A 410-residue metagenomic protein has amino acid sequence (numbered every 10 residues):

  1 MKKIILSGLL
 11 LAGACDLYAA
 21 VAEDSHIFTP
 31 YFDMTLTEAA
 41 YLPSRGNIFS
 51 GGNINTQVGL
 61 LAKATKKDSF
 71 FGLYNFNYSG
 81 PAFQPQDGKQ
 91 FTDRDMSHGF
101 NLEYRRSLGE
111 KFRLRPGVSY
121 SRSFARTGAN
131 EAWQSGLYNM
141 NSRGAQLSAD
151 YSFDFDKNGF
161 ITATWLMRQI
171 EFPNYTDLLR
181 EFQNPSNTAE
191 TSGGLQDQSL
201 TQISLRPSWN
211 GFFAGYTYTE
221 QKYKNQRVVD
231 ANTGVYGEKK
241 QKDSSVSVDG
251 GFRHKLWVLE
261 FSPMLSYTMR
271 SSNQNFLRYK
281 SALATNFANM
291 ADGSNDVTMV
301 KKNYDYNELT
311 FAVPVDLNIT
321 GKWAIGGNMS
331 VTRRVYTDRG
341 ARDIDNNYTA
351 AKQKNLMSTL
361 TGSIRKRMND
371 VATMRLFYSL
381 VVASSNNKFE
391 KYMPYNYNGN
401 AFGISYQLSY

Functional and structural regions predicted by a protein language model:
M1-Y31, T65-F71, F112: Cleavable N-terminal export/targeting peptides
A20-L61, N77: Short glycine/proline- and aromatic-enriched beta-strand/turn motifs that initiate or cap beta-hairpins
P30-E38, G72-Y78, P116-R122, A163-Q169 (+4 more regions): Transmembrane beta-barrel strands of outer-membrane/channel proteins
N47-F49, S79-D93, R122-S142, R168-S204 (+4 more regions): Extracellular/periplasm-exposed beta-strand and loop segments of Gram-negative cell-envelope proteins, dominated by
I54-Y78, R94-R122, R143-L166: Transmembrane beta-barrel wall of Gram-negative outer-membrane proteins
N55-Q57, G99-N101, G144-S148, L200-R206 (+4 more regions): Membrane-embedded beta-strand positions in outer-membrane beta-barrel channels/transporters
K63-K67, S107-K111, S152-N158, S208-F212 (+3 more regions): Outer-membrane beta-barrel channels and translocator barrels
K366, Y378, N396-Y410: Outer-membrane beta-barrel "beta-signal"
